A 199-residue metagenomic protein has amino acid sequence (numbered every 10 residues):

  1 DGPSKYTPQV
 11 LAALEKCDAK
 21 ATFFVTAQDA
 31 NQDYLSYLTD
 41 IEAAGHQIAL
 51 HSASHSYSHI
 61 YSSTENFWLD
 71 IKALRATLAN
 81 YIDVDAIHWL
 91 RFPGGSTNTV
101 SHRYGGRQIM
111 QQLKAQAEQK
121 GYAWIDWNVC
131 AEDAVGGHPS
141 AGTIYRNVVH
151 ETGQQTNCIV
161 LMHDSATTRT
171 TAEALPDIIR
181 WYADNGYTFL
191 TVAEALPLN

Functional and structural regions predicted by a protein language model:
D1-H88, F92, P197-L198: Active-site beta->alpha N-cap acidic-glycine motif
L11, L35-T39, Q111-A115, P176-I179: Short amphipathic alpha-helical segments and helix-helix/interface helices
L14, I48-H51, W124, V160 (+1 more regions): Conserved, mostly hydrophobic/aromatic
K16-C17, D29-N31, T167-N199: C-terminal domain-boundary segment and adjacent tail
S56-I82, N98-N157, T170-E173: Alpha-helical scaffold elements lining the catalytic groove of polysaccharide deacetylases
F92-G95, M162-S165: Short, well-ordered beta-to-alpha junction loops that form the rim of enzyme active sites and present histidine/acidic
D126, I159-H163, F189-V192: Conserved active-site loop/cleft motifs that coordinate metal ions or position small ligands
